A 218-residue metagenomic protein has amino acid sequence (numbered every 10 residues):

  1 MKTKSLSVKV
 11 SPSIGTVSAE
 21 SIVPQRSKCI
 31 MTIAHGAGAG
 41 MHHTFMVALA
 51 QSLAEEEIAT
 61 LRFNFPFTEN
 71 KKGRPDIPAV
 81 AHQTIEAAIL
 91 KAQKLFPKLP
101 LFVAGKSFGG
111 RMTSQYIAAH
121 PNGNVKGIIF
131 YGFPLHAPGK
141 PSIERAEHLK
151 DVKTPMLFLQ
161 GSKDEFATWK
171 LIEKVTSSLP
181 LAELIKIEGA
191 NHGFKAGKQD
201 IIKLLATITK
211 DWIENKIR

Functional and structural regions predicted by a protein language model:
L6-P100, A196-G197: Serine-hydrolase catalytic machinery in alpha/beta-hydrolase-like enzymes
F65-K71, P134, E188-A190: Short beta-to-alpha linker loops that shape the active-site pocket of alpha/beta-hydrolase fold enzymes
I85-D151: Primarily recognizes the serine-hydrolase "nucleophile elbow" in alpha/beta-hydrolase and SGNH/GDSL folds
V152, F158-Q160, D164: Short beta-strand/loop motif that positions the catalytic acidic residue of the alpha/beta-hydrolase fold
E165-L171: Conserved alpha/beta-hydrolase "acid-adjacent" motif
S178-G193: Catalytic histidine neighborhood in serine/cysteine hydrolases with alpha/beta-hydrolase-type architecture
A190-L204: Catalytic histidine-centered segment of alpha/beta-hydrolase-like enzymes
